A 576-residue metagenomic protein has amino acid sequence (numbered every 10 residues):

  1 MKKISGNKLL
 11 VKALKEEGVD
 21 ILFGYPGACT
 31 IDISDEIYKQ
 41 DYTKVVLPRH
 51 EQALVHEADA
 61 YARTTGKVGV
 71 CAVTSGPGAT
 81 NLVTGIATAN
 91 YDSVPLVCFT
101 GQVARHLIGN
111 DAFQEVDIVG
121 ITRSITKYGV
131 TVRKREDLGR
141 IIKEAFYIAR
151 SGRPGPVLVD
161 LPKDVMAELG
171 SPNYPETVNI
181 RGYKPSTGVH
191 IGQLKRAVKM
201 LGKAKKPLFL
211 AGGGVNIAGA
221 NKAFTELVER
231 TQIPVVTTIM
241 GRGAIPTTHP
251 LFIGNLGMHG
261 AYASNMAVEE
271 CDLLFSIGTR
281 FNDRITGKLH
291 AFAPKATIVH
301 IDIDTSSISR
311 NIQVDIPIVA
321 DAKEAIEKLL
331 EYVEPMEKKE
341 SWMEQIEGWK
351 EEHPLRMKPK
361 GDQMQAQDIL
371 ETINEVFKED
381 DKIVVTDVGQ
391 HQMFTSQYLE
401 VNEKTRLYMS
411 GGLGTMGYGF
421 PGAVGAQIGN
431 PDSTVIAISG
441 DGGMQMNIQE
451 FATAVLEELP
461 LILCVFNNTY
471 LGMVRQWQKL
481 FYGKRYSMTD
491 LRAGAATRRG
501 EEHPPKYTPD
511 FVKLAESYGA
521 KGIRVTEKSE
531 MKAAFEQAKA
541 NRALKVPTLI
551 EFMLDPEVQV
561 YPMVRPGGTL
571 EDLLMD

Functional and structural regions predicted by a protein language model:
M1-M336, T372, V376, P460-L463 (+3 more regions): N-terminal alpha/beta PP-like core and its mobile active-site loop of ThDP/TPP-dependent enzymes
L10-V11, K15-D20, I33-Y38, E347-A426: Active-site diphosphate/adenylate-binding microenvironment
T30, E51-H56, H391-M393, E527-M531: Short acidic loop-to-helix transition motifs that present clustered carboxylates
H50-E51, N110-A112, K184-V198, L256-G260 (+5 more regions): A general structural motif
L107, F113-Q114, S309-N311, P317-V319 (+3 more regions): Thiamine diphosphate
I125-Y128, N179-I180, E347-D362, A495-R498: Short glycine/proline- and acidic residue-enriched helix-loop micro-motifs that form flexible lids or anion-recognition
P154-V157, M336-W349, K360, K545 (+1 more regions): Flexible, glycine/charged-enriched surface loops at secondary-structure junctions
D160-V165, G389-H391, M553-D555: A glycine-rich phosphate-binding loop feature that marks nucleotide/adenosyl-phosphate handling sites
